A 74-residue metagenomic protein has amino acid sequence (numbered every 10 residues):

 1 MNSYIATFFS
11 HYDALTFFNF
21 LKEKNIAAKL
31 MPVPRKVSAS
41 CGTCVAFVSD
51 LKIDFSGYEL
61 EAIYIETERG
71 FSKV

Functional and structural regions predicted by a protein language model:
M1-N2, V74: Absolute protein N-terminus
N2-F8, G42-V48: Solvent-exposed beta-strand motifs enriched in subsets of small alpha/beta binding domains, especially certain
Y4, A28-K29, A62-I63: Structural motif
Y4-E23: N-terminal acidic leader/helix
H11, K22-V45: Amphipathic, hydrophobic secondary-structure cores in small proteins
C44-V74: C-terminal structural segments of small proteins and small subunits
